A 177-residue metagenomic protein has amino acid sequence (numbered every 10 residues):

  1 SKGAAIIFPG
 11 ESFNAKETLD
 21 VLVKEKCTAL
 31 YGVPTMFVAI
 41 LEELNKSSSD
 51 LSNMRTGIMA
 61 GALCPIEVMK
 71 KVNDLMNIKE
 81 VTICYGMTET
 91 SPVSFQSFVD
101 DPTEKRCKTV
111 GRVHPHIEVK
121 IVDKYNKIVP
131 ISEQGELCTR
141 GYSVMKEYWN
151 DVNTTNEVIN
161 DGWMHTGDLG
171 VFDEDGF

Functional and structural regions predicted by a protein language model:
S1-A4, L19, C27-G32, L41-K105 (+1 more regions): Gly/Ser/Thr-rich phosphate-binding loop
A4-E25, T35: ATP-dependent adenylate-forming carboxylate-activation enzymes
L22, L30-V33, N126, D168 (+1 more regions): Residue-level signal for inorganic ion chemistry
T35-F37, C64, V144: Alpha-helix capping/helix-boundary segments
V38, K70, K108, N153: Active-site phosphate/pyrophosphate- and oxyanion-stabilizing loops and adjacent acidic/basic residues in soluble
T109, I128-S132, E136-F177: Conserved ATP-binding/catalytic segment of the ANL
E118-K120, L169: Generic short beta-strand
